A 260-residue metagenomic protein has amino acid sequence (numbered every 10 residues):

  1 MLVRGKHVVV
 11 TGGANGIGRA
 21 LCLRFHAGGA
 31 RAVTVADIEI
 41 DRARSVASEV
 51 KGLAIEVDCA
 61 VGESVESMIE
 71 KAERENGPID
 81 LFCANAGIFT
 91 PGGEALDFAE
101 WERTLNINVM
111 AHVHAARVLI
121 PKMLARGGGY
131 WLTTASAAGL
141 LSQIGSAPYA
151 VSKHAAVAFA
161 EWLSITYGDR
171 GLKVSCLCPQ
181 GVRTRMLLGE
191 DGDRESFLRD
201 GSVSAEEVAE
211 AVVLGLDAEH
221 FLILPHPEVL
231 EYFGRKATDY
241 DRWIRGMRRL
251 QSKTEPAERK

Functional and structural regions predicted by a protein language model:
L2-V33: Canonical Rossmann dinucleotide-binding motif of NAD(H)/NADP(H)-dependent dehydrogenases/reductases, specifically
G28, L141, W162-K173: Active-site-adjacent segment of SDR/Rossmann-fold oxidoreductases
I40-D41, V57-S67, F98: The beta1-alpha1 cofactor-binding region of Rossmann-like NAD(H)/NADP(H)-dependent oxidoreductases
E66, I88-E102, G145-P148: Conserved mid-core segment of classical short-chain dehydrogenase/reductases
A116, S152: Active-site helix of classical SDR
S136: Residue(s) in the substrate-gating loop at a strand-loop-helix junction that position the organic substrate next
C176, G192-Y232: C-terminal helical subdomain
